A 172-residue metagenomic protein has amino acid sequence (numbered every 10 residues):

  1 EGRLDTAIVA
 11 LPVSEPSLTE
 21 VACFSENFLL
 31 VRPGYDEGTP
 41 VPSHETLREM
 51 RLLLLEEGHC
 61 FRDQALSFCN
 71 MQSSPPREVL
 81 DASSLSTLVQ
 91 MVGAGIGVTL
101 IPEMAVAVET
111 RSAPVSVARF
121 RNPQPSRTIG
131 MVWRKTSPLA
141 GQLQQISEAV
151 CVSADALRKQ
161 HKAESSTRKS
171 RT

Functional and structural regions predicted by a protein language model:
E1-F28, R32, P40-V41, S67 (+2 more regions): Short beta-strand-centered segments that line the small-molecule binding cleft or hinge of alpha/beta clamshell
L4-A10, D81-S83, L100-P102, V106: Short beta-strand and adjacent tight-turn residues that come in two discontinuous sequence segments and form the edges
A10-L11, L54-L55, S74-S84: Short beta-strand-to-loop elements that line the ligand-binding cleft of bilobed periplasmic-binding protein-like
L11-V13, G34, E103-A105, I129: Short secondary-structure boundary segments
V13-S14, F61, T87, M104-V106: Alpha-helix capping/helix-boundary segments
S17-E57, S126-S137, C151-D155: Hydrophobic/proline-rich hinge and linker segments of small-molecule sensing/allosteric domains, predominantly
G38, P42, M50-Q72, L139-E148 (+1 more regions): Secondary-structure junction motif
S74-P75, S83-T87, I96, A105-T172: Small-molecule-sensing regulatory modules
